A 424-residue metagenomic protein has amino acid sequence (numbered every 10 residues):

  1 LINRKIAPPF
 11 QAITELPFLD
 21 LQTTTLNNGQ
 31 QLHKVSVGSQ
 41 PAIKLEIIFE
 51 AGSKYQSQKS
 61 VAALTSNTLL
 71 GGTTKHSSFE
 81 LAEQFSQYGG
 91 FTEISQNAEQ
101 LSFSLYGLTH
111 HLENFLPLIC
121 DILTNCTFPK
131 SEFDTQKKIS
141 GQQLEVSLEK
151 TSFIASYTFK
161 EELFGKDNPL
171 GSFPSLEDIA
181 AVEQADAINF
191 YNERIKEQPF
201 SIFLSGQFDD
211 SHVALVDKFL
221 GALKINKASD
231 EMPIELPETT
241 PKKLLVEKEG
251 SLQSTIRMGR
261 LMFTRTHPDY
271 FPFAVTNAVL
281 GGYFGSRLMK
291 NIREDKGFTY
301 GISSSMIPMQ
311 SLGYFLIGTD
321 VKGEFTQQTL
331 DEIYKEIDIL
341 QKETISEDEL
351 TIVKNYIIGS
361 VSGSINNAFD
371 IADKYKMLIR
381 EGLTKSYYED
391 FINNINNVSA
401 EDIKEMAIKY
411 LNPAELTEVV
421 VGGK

Functional and structural regions predicted by a protein language model:
L1-E83, S104, I188-N291, L330 (+1 more regions): His/Glu-rich zincin catalytic helix
L1-I6, A82-S229, E235-L236, L245 (+2 more regions): Charge-rich, well-structured scaffold segments of protease-associated domains
